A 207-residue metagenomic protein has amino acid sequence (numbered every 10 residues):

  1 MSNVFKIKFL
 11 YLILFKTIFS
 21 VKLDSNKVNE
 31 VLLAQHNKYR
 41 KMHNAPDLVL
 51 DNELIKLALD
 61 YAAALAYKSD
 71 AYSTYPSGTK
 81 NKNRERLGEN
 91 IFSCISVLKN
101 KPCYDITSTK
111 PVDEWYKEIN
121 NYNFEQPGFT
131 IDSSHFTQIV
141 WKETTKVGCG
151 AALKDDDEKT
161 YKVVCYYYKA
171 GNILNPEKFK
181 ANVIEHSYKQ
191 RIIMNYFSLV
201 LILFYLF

Functional and structural regions predicted by a protein language model:
M1-Y11, I192-F197: Classical eukaryotic N-terminal signal peptides for Sec-dependent ER targeting/secretion, especially the positively
F9, L14-T17, K180, Y188-Q190: Generic short amphipathic/hydrophobic targeting helices enriched at N-termini, encompassing Sec-type signal peptides
I13-N26, F204-F207: N-terminal signal peptide
K22-N26, M42-V49, N90-P102, H135: Second-shell loop/turn segments in exported
L23-R86: Short, well-ordered surface patches within globular domains
N81, L87, I95-R191, L203: Disulfide-stabilized extracellular recognition modules
F197-F204: C-terminal single-pass membrane-anchor helix
